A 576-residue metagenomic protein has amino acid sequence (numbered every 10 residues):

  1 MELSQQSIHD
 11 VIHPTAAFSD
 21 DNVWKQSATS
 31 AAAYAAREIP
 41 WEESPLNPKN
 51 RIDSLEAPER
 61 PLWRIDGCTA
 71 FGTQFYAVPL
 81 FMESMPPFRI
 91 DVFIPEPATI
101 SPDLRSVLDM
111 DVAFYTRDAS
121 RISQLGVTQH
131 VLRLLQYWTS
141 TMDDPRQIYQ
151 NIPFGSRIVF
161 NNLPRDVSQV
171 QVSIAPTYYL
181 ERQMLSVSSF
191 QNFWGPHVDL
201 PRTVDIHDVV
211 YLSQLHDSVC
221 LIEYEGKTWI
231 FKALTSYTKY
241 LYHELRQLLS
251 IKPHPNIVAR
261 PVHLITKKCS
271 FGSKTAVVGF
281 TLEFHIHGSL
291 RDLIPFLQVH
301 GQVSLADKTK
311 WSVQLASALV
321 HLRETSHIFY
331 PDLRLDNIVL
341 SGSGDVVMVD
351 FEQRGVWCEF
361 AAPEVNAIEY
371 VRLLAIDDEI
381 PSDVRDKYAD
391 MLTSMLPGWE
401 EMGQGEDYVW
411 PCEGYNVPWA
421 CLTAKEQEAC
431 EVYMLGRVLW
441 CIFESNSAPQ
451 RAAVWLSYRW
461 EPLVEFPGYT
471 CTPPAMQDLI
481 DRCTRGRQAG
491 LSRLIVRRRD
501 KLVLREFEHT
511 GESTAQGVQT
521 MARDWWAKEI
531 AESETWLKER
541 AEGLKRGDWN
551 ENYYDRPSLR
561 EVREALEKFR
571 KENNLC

Functional and structural regions predicted by a protein language model:
M1-R182, A375-C576: Helical subdomain adjoining the active site within ATP-dependent kinase catalytic cores
A175-H263: ATP-binding glycine-rich loop module of kinase domains
T238-K239, V258-K310: Conserved structural core of kinase catalytic domains
A306-H321: Conserved alphaE helix
L322-S341, G355: Catalytic-loop of the protein kinase fold
V347-D350: Pre-DFG segment of protein kinase catalytic domains
A361-I368, W399-G403: Regulatory activation segment
